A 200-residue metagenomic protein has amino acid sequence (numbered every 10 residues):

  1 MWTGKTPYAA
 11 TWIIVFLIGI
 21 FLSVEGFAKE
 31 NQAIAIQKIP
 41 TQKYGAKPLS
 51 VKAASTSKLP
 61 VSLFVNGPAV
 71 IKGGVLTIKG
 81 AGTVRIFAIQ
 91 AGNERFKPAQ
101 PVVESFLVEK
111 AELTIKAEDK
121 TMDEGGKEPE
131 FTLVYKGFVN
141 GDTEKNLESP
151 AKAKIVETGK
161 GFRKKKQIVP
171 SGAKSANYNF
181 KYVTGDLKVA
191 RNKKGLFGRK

Functional and structural regions predicted by a protein language model:
M1-A9: N-terminal secretory signal peptides that target proteins for export/translocation
W12-F21: Bacterial N-terminal signal peptides
G26-K200: Solvent-exposed beta-strand/loop surfaces, strongest in extracytoplasmic domains of secreted and cell-surface proteins
